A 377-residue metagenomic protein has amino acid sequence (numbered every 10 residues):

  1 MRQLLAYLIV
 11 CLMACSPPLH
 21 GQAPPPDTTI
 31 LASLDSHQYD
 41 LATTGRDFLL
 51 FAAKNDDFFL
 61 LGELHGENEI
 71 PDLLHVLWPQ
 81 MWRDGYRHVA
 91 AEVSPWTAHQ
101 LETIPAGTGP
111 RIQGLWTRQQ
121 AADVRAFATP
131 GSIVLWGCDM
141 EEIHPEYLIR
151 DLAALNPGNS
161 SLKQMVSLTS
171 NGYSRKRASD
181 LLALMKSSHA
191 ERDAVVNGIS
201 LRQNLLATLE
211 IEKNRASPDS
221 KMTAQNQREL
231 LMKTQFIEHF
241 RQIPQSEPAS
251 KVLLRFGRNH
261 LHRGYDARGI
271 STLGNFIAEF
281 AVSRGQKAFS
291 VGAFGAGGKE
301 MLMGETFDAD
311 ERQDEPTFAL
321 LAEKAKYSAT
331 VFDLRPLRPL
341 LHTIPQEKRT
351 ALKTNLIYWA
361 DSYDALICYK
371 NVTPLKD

Functional and structural regions predicted by a protein language model:
M1-L4: Positively charged n-region of N-terminal signal peptides that target proteins for export
A6-S16: Bacterial N-terminal signal peptides
C15, H20-D377: Compositional signal for N-terminal targeting/processing segments
